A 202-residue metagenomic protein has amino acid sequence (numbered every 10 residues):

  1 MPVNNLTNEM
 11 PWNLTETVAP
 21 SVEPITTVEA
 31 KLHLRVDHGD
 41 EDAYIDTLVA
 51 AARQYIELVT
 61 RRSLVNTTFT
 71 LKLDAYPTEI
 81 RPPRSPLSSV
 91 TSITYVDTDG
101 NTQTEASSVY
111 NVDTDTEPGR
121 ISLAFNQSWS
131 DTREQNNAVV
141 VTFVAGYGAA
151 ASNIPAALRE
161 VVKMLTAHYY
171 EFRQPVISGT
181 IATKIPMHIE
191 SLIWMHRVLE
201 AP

Functional and structural regions predicted by a protein language model:
M1-P202: Divalent metal-cofactor coordination and adjacent catalytic microenvironments
